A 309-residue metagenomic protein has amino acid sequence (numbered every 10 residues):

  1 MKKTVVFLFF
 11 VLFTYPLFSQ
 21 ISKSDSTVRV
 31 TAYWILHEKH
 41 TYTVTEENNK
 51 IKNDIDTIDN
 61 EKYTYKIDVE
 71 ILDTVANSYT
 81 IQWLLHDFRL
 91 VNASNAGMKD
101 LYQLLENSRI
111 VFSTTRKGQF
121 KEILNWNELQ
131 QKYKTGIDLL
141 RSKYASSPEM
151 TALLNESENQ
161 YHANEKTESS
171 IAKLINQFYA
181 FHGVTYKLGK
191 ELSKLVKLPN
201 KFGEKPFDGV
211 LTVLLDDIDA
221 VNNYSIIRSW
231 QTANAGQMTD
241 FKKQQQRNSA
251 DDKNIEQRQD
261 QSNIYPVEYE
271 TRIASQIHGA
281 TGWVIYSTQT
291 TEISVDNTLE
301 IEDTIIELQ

Functional and structural regions predicted by a protein language model:
M1-S26: Bacterial Sec-dependent N-terminal signal peptides
Q20-Q309: Signature of exported/secreted
